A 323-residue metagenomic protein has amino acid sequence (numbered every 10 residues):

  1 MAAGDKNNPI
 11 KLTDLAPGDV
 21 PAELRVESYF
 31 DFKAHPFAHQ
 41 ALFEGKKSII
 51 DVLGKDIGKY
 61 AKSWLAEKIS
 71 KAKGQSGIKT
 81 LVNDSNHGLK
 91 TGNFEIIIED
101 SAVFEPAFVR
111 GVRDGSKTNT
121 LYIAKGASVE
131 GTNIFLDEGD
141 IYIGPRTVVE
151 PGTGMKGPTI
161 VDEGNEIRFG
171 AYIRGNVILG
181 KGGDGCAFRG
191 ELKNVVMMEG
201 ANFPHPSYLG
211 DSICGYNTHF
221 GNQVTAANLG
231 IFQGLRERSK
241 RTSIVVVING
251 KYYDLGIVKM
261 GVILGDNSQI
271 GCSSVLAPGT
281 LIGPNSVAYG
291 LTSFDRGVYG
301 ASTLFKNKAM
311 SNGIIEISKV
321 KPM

Functional and structural regions predicted by a protein language model:
M1-G126, N285, L291, G300-M323: Terminal amphipathic alpha-helical/low-complexity segments used for targeting or macromolecular assembly
D5-F30, I143-V161, G210-D211, Y216-N222 (+1 more regions): Solvent-exposed, charged interface segments at domain starts and junctions
D56, A61, S76, Y142-K156 (+2 more regions): Short, charge-rich amphipathic segments
G115-K117, F135-D137, M155, I173 (+3 more regions): Short, solvent-exposed loop/turn positions at domain surfaces that link secondary-structure elements or cap domain
L121, G139-I141, M260, T280: Residue "hotspots" at secondary-structure boundaries inside conserved domains
Y122, S128-E130, F135, Y142 (+15 more regions): Extracellular beta-strand solenoid repeats
F188-M323: Glycine-rich hexapeptide-repeat left-handed beta-helix
